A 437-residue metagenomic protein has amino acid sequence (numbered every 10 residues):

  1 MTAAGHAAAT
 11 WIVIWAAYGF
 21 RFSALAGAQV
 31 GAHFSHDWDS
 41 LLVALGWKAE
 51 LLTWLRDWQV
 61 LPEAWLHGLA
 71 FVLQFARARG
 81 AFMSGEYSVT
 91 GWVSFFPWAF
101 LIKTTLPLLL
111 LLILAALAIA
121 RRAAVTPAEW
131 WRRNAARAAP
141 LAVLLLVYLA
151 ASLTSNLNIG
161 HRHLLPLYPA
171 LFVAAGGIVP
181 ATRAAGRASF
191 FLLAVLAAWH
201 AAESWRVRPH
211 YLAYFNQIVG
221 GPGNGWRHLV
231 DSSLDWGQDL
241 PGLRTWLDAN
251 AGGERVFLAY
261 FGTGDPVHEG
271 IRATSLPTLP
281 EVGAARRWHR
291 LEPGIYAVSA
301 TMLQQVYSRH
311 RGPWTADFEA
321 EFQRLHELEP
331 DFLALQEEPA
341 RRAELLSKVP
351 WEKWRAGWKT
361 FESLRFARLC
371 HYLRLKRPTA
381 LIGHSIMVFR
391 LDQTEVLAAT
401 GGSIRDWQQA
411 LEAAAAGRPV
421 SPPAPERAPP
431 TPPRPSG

Functional and structural regions predicted by a protein language model:
A3-A7, L117-A120, A124-A128, R137-L146 (+2 more regions): Signature aromatic-anchored transmembrane alpha helix within multi-pass, membrane-resident enzymes that catalyze glycan
I12-R79: Aromatic-rich transmembrane-lumenal/periplasmic boundary elements in polytopic membrane proteins
W47-K48, A78, S84, V219-G437: C-terminal luminal/periplasmic domains and tails of membrane-associated envelope-modifying transferases
G80-S88, F100, L145-G160, W205-R208: Transmembrane-helix signature of polytopic, lipid-linked glycan biosynthesis machinery
F96-I113, A150, N158-A181, F389: Hydrophobic/aromatic-rich transmembrane helices and adjacent perimembrane loops
A99, T104-R132, R187: Hydrophobic, aromatic-rich transmembrane alpha-helices and their immediate juxtamembrane boundary segments
I113-A115, V125-L153, F318, P350 (+3 more regions): Transmembrane alpha-helix segments characteristic of polytopic inner-membrane glycan-assembly/cell-envelope
S152-T154, I178, L192-L234: Transmembrane alpha-helical segments
